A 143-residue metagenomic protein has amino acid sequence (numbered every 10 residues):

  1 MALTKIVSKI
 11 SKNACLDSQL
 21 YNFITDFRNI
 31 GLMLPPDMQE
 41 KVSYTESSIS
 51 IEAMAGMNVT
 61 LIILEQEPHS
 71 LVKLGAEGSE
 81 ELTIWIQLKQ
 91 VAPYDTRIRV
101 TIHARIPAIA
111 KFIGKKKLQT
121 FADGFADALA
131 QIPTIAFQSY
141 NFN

Functional and structural regions predicted by a protein language model:
M1-S43: Hydrophobic ligand-binding cavity/cleft-lining segments
L3-S8, S48, N58, L71 (+2 more regions): Intrinsic-disorder/low-complexity, polar/charged segments enriched in Ser/Thr/Lys/Arg/Asp/Glu/Gln
I10-N13, S50, I62, Q87: Generic structural detector for well-ordered beta-strands
D17, L64-H69, L88-R97: A short, structured loop/turn motif at beta-sheet edges
N22-L32, P68, Q119, D123 (+1 more regions): Short, intrinsically disordered, mixed-charge
N29-L34, M38-E80, N143: Glycine-rich portal/gate segments that line the openings of hydrophobic small-molecule binding cavities
A76-D127, Q138-Y140: Beta-strand/loop substructures that line and gate deep hydrophobic ligand-binding cavities in soluble
I132-I135, S139-F142: Acidic/histidine-enriched, beta-strand-rich ligand/metal-binding domains
